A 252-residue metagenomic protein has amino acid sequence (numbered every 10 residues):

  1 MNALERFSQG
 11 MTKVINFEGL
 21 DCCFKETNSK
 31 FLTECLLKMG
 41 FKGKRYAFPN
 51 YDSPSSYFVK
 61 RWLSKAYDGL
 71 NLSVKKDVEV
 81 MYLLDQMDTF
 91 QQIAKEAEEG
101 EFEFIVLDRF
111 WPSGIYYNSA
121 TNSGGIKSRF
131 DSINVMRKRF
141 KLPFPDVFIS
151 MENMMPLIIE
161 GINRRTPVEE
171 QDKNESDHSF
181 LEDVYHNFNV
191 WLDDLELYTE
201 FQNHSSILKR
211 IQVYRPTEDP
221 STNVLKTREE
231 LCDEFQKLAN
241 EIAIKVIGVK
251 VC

Functional and structural regions predicted by a protein language model:
N2-R6, T33-C35, I159-C252: NTP-dependent small-molecule kinase module
F17: Hydrophobic anchor at the beta1->P-loop junction of P-loop NTPases
D21: The conserved Walker
F24: Conserved glycine(s) of the Walker
N28: Hydrophobic positions on the alpha1 helix immediately C-terminal to the Walker A/P-loop
E34-K44: Post-Walker A helix-loop "phosphate-sensing" segment adjacent to the P-loop in P-loop NTPases
K42-V135: ATP-dependent small-molecule kinase phosphotransfer cores that center on conserved nucleotide phosphate-binding segments
G114-N187: A glycine- and Lys/Arg-enriched "phosphate-lid" helix/loop adjacent to the NTP-binding pocket of small-molecule kinases
